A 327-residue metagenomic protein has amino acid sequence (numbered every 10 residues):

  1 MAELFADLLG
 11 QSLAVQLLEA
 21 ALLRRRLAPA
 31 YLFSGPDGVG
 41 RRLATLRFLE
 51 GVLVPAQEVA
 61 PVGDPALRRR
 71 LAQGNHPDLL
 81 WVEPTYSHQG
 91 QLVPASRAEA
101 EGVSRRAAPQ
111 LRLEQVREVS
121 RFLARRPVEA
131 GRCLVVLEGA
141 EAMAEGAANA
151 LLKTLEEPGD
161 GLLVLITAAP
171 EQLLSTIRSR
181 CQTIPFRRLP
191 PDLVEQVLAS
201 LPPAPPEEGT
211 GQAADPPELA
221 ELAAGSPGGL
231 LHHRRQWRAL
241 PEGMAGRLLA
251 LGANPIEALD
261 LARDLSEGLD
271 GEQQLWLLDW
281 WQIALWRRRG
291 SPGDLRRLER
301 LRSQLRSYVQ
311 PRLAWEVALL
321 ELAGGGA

Functional and structural regions predicted by a protein language model:
M1-R70, D160-L162, T167-A327: Charged, glycine-rich active-site and insertion segments that engage polyanionic ligands
A2-G146: Clamp-loader machinery-focused feature within the broader ASCE/P-loop NTPase space
R121, K153, S179: Conserved adenine-binding aromatic site and its adjacent loop/helix in ATP-hydrolyzing domains
A124, N149-V164: Conserved catalytic/switch belt of AAA+ P-loop NTPases
G139-M143, P158, P170: Conserved Walker B
